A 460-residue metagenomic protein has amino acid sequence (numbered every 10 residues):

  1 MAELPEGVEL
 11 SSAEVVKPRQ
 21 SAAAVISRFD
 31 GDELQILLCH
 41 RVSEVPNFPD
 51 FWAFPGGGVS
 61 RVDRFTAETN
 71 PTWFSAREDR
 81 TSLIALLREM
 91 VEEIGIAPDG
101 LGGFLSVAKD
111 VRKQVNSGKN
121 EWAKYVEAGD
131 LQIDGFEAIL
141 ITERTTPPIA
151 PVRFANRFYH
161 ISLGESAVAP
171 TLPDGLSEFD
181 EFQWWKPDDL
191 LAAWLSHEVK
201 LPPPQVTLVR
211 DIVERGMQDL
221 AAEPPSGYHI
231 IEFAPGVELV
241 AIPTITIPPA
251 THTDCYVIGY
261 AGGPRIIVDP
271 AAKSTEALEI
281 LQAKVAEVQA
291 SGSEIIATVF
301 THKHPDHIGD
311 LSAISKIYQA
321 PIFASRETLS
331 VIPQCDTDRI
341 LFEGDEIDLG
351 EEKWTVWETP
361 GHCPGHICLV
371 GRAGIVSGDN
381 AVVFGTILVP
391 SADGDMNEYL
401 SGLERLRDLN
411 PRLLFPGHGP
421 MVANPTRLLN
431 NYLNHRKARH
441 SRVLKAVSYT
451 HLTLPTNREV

Functional and structural regions predicted by a protein language model:
M1-V240: N-terminal leader/linker segments that precede catalytic domains of diphosphate-processing enzymes
S12-V16, P147-A150, T246-I247, D338 (+1 more regions): Short Gly/Pro-enriched turn/cap motifs at secondary-structure boundaries
R28-F29, I161-L163, I258-G262, L349-G350 (+1 more regions): Active-site beta-strand termini and strand-to-loop segments that position acidic
V237-A286, C368-G378: Conserved beta-strand hairpin/beta-sheet module of binuclear metal-dependent hydrolase folds, prominently
T251, A272-E351: Active-site HxH/HxHxD metal-binding segment of metal-dependent hydrolases
P264-I267, A272-T275, K353-A446: Metallo-beta-lactamase
T301-H307, H362, H418, H451: Histidine-centered divalent metal-coordination motifs
T450-E459: Conserved small/polar residues in nucleotide/adenosyl-binding loops
